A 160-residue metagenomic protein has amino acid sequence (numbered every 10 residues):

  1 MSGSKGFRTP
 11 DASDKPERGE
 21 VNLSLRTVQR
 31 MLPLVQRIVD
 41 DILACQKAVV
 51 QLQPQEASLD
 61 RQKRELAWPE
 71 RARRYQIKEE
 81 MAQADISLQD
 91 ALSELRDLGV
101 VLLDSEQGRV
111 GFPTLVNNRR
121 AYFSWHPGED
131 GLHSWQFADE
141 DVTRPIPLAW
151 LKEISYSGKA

Functional and structural regions predicted by a protein language model:
M1-Q62: Long, hydrophobic N-terminal alpha-helical segment
G3-S4, P10-S13, R18, L23-S24 (+6 more regions): Mixed-charge, polar/low-complexity N-terminal
R8, R18, R26, R30 (+7 more regions): Arginine residue identity/basic-tract feature
I38-D41, C45-A48, L52-Q55, L59 (+3 more regions): Amphipathic coiled-coil alpha-helices
P54-E80, V101-Y122: Charge-rich, acidic-biased intrinsically disordered regions
Q89-A160: Glycine-rich, aromatic-bearing surface loops/beta-hairpins
